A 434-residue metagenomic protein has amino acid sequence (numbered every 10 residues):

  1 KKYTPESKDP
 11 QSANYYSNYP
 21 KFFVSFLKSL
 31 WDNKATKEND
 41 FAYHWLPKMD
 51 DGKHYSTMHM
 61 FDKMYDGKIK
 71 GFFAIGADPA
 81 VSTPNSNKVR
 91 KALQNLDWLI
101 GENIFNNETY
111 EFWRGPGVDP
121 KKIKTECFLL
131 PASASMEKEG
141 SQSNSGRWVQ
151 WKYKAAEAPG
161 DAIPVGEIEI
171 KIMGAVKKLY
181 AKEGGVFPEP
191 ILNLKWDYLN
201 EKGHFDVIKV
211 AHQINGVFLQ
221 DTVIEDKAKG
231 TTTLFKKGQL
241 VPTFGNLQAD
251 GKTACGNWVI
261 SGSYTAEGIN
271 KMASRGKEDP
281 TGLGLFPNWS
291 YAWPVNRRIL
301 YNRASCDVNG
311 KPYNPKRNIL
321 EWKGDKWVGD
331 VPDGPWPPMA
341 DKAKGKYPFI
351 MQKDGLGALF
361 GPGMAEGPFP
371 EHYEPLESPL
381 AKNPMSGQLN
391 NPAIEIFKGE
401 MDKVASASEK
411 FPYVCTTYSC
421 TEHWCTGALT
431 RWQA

Functional and structural regions predicted by a protein language model:
K1-G216, T222-A228, T232, K236-K237 (+6 more regions): Non-catalytic alpha/beta scaffold blocks inside enzyme catalytic domains
L376-Q433: Non-catalytic terminal/interface segments that mediate subunit docking, oligomerization, and allosteric communication
